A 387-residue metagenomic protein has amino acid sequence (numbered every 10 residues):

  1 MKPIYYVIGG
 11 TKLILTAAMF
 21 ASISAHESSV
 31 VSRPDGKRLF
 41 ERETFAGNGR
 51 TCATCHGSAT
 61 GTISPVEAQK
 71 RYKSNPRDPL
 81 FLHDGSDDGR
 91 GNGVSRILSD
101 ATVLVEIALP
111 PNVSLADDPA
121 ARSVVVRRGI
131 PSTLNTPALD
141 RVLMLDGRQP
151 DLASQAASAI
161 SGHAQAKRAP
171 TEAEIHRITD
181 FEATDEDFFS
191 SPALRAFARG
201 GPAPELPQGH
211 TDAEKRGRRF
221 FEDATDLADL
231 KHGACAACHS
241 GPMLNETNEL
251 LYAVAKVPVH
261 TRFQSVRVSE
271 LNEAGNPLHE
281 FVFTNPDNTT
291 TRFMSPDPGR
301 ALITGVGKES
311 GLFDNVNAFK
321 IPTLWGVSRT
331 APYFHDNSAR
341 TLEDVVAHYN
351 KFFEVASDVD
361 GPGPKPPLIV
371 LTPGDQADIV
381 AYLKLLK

Functional and structural regions predicted by a protein language model:
M1-I14: Bacterial N-terminal signal peptides that target proteins for export
L15-S28: Bacterial Sec-dependent signal peptides at the C-terminal "C-region" and cleavage site
A25-K387: Periplasmic c-type cytochrome electron-transfer domains
